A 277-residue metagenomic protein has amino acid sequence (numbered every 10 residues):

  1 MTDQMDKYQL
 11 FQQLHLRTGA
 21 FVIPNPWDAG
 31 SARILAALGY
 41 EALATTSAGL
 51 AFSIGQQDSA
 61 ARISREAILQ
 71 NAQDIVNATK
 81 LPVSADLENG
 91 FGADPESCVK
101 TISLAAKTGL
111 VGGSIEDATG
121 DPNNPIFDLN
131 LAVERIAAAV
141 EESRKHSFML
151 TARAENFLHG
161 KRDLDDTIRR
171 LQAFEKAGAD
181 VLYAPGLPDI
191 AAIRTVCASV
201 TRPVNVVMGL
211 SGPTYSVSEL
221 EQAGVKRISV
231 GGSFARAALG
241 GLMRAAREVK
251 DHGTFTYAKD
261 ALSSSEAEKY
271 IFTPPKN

Functional and structural regions predicted by a protein language model:
M1-T2, N277: Polar low-complexity intrinsically disordered regions
T2-V206, L210-V230, R236-L239, M243-R244 (+1 more regions): Alpha/beta enzyme core
V230-N277: Conserved alpha/beta catalytic core and glycan-binding cleft of carbohydrate-active enzymes
